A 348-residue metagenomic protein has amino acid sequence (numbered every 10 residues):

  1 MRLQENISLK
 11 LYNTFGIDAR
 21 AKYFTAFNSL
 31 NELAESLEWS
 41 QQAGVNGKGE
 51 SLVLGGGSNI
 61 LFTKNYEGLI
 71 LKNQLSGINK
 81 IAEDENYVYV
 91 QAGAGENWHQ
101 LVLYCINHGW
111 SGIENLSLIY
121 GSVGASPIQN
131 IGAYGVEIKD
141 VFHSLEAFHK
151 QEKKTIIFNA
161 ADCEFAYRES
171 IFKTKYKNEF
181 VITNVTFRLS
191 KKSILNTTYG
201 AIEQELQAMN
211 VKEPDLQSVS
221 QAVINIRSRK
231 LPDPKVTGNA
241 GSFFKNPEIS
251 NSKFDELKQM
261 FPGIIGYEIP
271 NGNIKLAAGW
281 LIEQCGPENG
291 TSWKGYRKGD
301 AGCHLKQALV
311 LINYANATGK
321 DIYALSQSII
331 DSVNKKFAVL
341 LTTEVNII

Functional and structural regions predicted by a protein language model:
M1-E152, D162: Anion-binding (especially nucleotide phosphate/pyrophosphate-binding) glycine-rich loop and adjoining beta-alpha core
L3-E5, K10-T14, I60, T155-K320 (+1 more regions): Phosphate/pyrophosphate- and phosphate-bearing ligand-binding catalytic cores of soluble enzymes
W110, G319-I322: Beta-rich strand-turn-strand
I329: Phosphate/pyrophosphate-binding loops and the adjoining catalytic core of nucleotide-dependent enzymes
